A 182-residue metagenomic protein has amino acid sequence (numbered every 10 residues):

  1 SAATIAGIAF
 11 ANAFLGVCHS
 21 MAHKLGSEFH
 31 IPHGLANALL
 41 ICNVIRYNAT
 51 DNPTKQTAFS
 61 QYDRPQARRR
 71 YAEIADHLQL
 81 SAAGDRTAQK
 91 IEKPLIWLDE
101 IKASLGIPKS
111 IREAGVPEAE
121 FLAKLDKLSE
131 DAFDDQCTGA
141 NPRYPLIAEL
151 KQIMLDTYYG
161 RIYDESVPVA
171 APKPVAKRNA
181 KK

Functional and structural regions predicted by a protein language model:
S1-G16, S20, K24, H30 (+1 more regions): A conserved active-site cap/scaffold subdomain adjacent to cofactor or substrate pockets
A2-G7, M21, I41-I45, L98 (+3 more regions): Short alpha-helical scaffolding segments that buttress acidic/His motifs in well-ordered protein cores
G7-F10, A49, R161: A structural signal for well-ordered alpha-helices, especially hydrophobic packing surfaces of coiled-coils
A13, I107, C137-T138: Short arginine-rich
L25-G26, I111: Short helix/strand-bridging catalytic loops that position acidic/His residues to coordinate divalent metals and engage
I31, L35-E120, Y163-V169: Gly/Pro-rich interdomain helix-loop hinge
E120-K182: Short, amphipathic C-terminal "tail helix"
